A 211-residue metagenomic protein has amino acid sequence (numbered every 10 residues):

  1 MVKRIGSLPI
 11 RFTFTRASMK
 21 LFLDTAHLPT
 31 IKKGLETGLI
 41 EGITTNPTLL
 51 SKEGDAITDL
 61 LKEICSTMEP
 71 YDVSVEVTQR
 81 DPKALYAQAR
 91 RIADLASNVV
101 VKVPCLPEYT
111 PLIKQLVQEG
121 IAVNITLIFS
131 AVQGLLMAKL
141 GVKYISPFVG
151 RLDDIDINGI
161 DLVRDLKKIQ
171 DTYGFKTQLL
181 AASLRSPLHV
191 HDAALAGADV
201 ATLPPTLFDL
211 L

Functional and structural regions predicted by a protein language model:
M1-R16: Intrinsically disordered, low-complexity segments enriched in serine/proline and basic residues
M19-L23, H27-I31, T37-L39, T45-Q115 (+1 more regions): Active-site beta->alpha loop and helix N-cap motifs at the rims of alpha/beta catalytic domains
T30-L35, A87-Q88, S130-K139, R185-A198: Catalytic cores of alpha/beta
G38-G42, E69, L95-N98, L112-N124 (+2 more regions): Glycine-enriched alpha-helix->loop->beta-strand junction motifs that scaffold or abut catalytic
P47-L50, L127, I145-I155, A198-L211: Glycine-rich phosphate-binding active-site loops on the catalytic face of alpha/beta enzymes
L127-L162, I169: Histidine/lysine/aspartate-rich catalytic loop segments that bind and position anionic ligands
Q170-L211: C-terminal alpha-helical cap/extension of soluble enzyme domains
